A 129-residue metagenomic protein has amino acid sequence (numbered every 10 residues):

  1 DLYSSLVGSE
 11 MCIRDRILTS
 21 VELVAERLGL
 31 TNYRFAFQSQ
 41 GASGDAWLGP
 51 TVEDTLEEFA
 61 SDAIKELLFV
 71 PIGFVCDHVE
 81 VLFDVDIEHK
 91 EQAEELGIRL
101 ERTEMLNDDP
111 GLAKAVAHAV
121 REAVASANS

Functional and structural regions predicted by a protein language model:
D1-G8, I13: Single conserved hydrophobic/aromatic residue that forms the stacking wall/gate of nucleotide- or nucleobase-binding
S9-E10, S39-D45: Surface-exposed cleft-lining segments at the edges of enzyme active sites
L18-Q40, E88-A119: Short, flexible loop segments at boundaries between secondary-structure elements
L30, I64-K65: Short, high-confidence coil segments that cap the C-terminus of an alpha-helix and link into the following beta-strand
G44-I64, V85-H89: A short, acidic, amphipathic alpha-helical segment used as a generic capping/interface helix at domain edges
F74-D84: A C-terminal functional module that forms or caps the active site or interfaces directly with catalytic machinery
V120-N128: Short, hydrophobic alpha-helical segments
